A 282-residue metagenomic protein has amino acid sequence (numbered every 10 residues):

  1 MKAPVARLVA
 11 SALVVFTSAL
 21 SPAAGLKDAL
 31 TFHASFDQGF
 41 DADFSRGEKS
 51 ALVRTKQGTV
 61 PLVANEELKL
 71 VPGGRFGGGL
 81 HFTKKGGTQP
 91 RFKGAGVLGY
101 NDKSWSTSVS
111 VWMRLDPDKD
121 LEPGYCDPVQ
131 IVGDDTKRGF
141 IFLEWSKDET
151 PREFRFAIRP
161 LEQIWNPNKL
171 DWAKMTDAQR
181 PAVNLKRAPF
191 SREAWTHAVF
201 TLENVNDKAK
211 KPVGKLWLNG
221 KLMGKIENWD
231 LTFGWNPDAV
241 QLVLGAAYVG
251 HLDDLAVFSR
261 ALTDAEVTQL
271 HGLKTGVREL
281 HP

Functional and structural regions predicted by a protein language model:
M1-A6: N-terminal secretory signal peptides that target proteins for export/translocation
R7-A19: Bacterial N-terminal signal peptides
A24-P282: Extracellular glycan-associated modules
